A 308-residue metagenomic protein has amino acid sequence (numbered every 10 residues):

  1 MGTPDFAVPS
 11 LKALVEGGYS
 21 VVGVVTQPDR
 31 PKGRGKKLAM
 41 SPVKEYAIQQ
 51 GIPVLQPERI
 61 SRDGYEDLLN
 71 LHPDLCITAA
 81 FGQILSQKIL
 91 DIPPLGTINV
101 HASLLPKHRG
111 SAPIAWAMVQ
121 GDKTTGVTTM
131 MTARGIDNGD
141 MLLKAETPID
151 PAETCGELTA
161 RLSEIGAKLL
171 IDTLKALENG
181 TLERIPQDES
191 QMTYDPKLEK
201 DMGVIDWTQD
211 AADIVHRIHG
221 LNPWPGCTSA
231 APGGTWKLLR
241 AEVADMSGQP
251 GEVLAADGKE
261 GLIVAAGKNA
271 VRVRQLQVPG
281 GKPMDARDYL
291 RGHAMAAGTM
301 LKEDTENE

Functional and structural regions predicted by a protein language model:
M1-R34: N-terminal Rossmann-like dinucleotide-binding module
G2, V24, A47, C76 (+7 more regions): A residue-level signal for conserved active-site and pocket-lining positions in enzyme catalytic cores
G17, Q27, L75-Y194, D201: Donor/substrate-binding cores of folate-linked one-carbon enzymes
S20, G51-P53, G96: Conserved beta-strand segments of alpha/beta enzyme cores
P31-H72: N-terminal glycine-/serine-/threonine-rich beta1-alpha1-beta2 phosphate-ribose binding loop of Rossmann-like
P196-Q209: Acyl-group handling in specialized metabolite and lipid biosynthesis
T208-E308: An anion-binding loop in the catalytic cleft
